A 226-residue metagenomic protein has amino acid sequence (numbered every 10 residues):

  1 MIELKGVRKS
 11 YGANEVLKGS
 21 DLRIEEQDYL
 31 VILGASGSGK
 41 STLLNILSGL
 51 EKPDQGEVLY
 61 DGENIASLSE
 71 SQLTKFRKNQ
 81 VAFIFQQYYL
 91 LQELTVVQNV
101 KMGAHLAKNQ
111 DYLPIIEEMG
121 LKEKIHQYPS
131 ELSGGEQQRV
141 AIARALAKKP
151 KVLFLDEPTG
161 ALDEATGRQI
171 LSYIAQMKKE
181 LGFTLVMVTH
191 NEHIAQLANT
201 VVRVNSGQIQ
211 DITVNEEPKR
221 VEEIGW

Functional and structural regions predicted by a protein language model:
I2-V204: ABC family nucleotide-binding domain
Q208-W226: Conserved beta-strand-loop-alpha-helix hinge in the C-terminal portion of ABC ATPase nucleotide-binding domains
